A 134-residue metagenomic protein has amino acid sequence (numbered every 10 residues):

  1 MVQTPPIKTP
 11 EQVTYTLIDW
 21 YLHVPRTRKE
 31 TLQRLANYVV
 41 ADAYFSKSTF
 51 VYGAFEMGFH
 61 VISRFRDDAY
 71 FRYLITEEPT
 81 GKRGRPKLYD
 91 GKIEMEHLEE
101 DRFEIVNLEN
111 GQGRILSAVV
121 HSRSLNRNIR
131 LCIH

Functional and structural regions predicted by a protein language model:
M1-H134: Single, function-defining residue in the core of a domain
